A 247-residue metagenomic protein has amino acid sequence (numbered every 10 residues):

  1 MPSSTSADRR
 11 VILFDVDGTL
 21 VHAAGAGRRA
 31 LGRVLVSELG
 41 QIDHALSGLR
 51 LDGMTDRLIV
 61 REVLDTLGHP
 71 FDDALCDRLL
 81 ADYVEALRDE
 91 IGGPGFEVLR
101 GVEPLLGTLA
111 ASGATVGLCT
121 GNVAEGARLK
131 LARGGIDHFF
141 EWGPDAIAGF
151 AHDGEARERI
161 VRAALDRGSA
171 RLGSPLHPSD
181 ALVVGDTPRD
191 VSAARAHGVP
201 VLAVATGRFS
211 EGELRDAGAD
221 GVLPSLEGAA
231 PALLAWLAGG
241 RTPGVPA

Functional and structural regions predicted by a protein language model:
M1-F14, E62, F71, D180 (+2 more regions): Non-catalytic pre-domain segments flanking phosphatase-related domains
P2-G48, D52, L58-T66: Active-site neighborhood of HAD-like aspartate-dependent phosphohydrolases
L13, R88-L118: Short, acidic loop-to-helix structural element flanking the phosphoryl-transfer center in phosphate-processing enzymes
L35, Y83-V84: Membrane-embedded alpha-helical bundles of multi-pass transporters/translocases, especially carrier/permease families
R57-F71, A164-R167: Helix-loop "lid/cap" segments that line or gate small-molecule binding pockets
V123-L182, P188-H197: Substrate-recognition "cap/lid" segment bordering the active-site pocket of phosphatases
G149, G221-L226: Short acidic-hydrophobic, aromatic-tinged amphipathic segments that line or gate anion-handling sites
V183-G221: Acidic, Mg2+-coordinating phosphoryl-transfer loop and its flanking beta/alpha structural elements, shared across
